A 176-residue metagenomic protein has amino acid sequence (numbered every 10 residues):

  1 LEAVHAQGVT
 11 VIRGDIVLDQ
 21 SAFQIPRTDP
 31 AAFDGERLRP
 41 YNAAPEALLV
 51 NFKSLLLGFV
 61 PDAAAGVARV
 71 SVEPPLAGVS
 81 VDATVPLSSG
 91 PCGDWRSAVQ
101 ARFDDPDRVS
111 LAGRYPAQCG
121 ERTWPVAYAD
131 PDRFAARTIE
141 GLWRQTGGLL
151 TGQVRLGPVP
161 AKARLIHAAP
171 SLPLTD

Functional and structural regions predicted by a protein language model:
L1-D176: Conserved serine DD-peptidase/penicillin-binding transpeptidase domain and beta-lactam-recognizing active-site
